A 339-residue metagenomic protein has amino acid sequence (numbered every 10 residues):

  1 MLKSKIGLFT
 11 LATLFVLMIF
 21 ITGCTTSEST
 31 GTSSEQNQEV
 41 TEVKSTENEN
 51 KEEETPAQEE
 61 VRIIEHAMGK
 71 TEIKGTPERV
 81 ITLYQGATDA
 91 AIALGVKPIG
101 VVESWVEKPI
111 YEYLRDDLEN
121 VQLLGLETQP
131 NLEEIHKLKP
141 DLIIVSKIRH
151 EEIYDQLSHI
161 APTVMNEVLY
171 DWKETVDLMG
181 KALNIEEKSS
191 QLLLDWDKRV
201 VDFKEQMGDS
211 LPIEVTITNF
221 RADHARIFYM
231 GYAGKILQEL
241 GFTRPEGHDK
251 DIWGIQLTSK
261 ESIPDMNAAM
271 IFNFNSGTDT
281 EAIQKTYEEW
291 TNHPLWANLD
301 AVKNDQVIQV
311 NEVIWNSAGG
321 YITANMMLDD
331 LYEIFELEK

Functional and structural regions predicted by a protein language model:
M1-T22: Sec-dependent bacterial lipoprotein signal peptides
F20-P56: Bacterial lipoprotein signal-peptidase II cleavage site
R79-A91, S190-G247: Basic- and aromatic-lined ligand-binding clefts that recognize polyanionic substrates
A87-E134: A short, structured surface patch at a secondary-structure boundary
E107-I110, H150, V168-M179, E214-I236 (+1 more regions): Extracytoplasmic ligand-binding site segments that recognize negatively charged/polar headgroups
K139-I144, P162, A268-I271: Proline-aspartate-enriched helix->loop->beta-strand connector
E152-R221, I314-K339: Extracytoplasmic substrate-binding proteins
N273-K339: Structured C-terminal subdomain patch of bacterial secreted/periplasmic proteins
